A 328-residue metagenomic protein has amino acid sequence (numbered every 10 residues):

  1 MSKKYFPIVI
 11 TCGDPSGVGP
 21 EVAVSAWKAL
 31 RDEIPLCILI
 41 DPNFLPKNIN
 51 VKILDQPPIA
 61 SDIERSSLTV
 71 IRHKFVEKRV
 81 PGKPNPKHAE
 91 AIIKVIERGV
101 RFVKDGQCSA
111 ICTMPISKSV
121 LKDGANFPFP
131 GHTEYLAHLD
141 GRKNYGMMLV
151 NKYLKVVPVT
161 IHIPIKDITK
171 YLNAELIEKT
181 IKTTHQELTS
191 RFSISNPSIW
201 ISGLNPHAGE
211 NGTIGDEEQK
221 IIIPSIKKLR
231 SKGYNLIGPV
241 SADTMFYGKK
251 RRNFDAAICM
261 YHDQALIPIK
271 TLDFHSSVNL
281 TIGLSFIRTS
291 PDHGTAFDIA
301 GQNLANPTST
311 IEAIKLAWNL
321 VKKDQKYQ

Functional and structural regions predicted by a protein language model:
M1-H132, Y171, E175-M260, Q264-K270 (+4 more regions): Contiguous, glycine/small-aliphatic-enriched amphipathic segments in soluble metabolic enzymes
Y135: Conserved beta-strand positions that form and line the central face of beta-propeller blades
H138-L154, I282-D298: Short, flexible loop segments at boundaries between secondary-structure elements
G141, I161-K166, P206-G209, G294: A broad detector of the eukaryotic-type serine/threonine protein kinase catalytic domain
L149-E178: Ligand-binding beta-strand-loop-alpha-helix segment within the catalytic cores of soluble metabolic enzymes
